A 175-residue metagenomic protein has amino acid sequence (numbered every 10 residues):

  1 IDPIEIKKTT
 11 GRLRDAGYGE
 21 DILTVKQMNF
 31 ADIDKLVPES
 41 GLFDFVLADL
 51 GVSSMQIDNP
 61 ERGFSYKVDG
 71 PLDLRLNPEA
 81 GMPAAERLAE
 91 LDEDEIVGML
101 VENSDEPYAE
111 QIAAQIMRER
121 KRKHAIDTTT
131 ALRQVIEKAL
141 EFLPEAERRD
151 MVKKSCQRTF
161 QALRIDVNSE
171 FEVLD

Functional and structural regions predicted by a protein language model:
I1-D175: S-adenosyl-L-methionine-dependent methyltransferase catalytic core, i.e., the SAM/SAH-binding region
